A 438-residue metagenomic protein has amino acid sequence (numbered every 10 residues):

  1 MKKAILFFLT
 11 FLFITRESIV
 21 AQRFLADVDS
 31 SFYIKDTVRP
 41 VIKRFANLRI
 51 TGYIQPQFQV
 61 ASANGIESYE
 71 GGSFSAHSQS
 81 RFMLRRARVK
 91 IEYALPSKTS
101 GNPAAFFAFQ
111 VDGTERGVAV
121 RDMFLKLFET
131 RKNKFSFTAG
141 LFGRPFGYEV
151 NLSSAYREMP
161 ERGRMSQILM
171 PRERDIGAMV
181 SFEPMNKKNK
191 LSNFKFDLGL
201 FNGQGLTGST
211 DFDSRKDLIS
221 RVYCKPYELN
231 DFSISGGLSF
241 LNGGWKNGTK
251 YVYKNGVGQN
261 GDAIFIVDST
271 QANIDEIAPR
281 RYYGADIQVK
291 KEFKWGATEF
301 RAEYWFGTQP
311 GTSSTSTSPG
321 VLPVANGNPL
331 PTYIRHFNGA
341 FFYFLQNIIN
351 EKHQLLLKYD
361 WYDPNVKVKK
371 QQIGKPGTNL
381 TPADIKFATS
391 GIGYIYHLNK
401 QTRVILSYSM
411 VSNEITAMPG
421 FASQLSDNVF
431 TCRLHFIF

Functional and structural regions predicted by a protein language model:
M1-F24: Bacterial Sec-dependent N-terminal signal peptides
I19-T51, S62-G71, T249, Q401-T402 (+1 more regions): Outer-membrane beta-barrel biogenesis signature
Q22-Q55, G113-G117, S214-C224, T270-Y282 (+1 more regions): Short, charged N-terminal helix-start/capping segments
F24-L25, A63, S75-A76, F232-F240 (+1 more regions): Outer-membrane beta-barrel pore domains
R39-A63, E70, F74-L206, F212-I219 (+4 more regions): Outer membrane beta-barrel
G208-D213, M418-A422: Short, solvent-exposed loop/turn segments at secondary-structure boundaries
